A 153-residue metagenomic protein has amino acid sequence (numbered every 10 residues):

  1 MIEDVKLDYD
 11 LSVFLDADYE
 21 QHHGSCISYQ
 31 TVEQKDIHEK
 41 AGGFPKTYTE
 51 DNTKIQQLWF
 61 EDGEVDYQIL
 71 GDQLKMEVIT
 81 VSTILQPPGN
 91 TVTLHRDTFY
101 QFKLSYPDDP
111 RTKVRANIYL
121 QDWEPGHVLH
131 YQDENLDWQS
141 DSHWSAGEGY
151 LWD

Functional and structural regions predicted by a protein language model:
M1-T83, T91: Non-heme Fe(II)/2-oxoglutarate
G71-L151: Catalytic core of non-heme Fe(II) oxygenases with the double-stranded beta-helix
